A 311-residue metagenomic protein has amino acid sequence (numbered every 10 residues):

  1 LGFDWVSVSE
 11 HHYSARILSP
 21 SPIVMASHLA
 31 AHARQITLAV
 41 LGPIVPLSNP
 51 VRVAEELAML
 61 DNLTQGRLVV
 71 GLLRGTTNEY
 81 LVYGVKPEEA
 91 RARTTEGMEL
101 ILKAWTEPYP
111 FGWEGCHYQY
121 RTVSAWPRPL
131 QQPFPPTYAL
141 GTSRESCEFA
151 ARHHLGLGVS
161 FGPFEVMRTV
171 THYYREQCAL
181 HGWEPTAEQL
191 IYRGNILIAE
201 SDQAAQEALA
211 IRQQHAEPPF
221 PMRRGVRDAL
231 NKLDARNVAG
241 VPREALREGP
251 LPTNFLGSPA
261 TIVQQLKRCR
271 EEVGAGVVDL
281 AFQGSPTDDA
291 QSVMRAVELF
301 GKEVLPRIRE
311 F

Functional and structural regions predicted by a protein language model:
L1-L38, Q132-P135, R295: N-terminal beta1-alpha1-beta2 module of alpha/beta enzyme domains
G2, E10, L29, L60 (+8 more regions): Conserved, mostly hydrophobic/aromatic
V6-V8, T37-V40, L68-L72, T137-L140 (+3 more regions): Hydrophobic faces of well-ordered beta-strands that scaffold small-molecule active sites in alpha/beta enzyme cores
A26-R34, L57-L68, A151-R152, Q177-P185 (+1 more regions): Acidic (Asp/Glu)-rich catalytic clusters
P46-W113, L157-V159, P163-E165, H172: Flexible, glycine-rich active-site loops centered on histidine and acidic residues that chelate a metal or position
E56, G141-E148, T261-R268: Short, acidic/polar
E89-W126, V166-V277, R309-F311: An alpha-helical appendage that flanks or caps ligand/catalytic pockets
T142-E145, F149-P163: A conserved active-site cap/scaffold subdomain adjacent to cofactor or substrate pockets
